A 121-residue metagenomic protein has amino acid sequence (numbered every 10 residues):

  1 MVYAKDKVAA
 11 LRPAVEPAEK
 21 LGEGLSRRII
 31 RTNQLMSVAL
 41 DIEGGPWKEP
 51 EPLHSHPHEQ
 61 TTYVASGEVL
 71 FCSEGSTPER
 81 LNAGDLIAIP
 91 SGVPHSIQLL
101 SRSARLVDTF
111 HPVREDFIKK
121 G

Functional and structural regions predicted by a protein language model:
M1-V38, P52: A short, N-terminal "cap"/entry segment at the start of jelly-roll beta-barrel domains of the cupin/DSBH fold
Y3-K7, L35-M36, Q98-G121: Double-stranded beta-helix
A39-S55: Conserved short histidine dyad/triad with adjacent acidic residue
P57, T77, V93-P94, R102-S103 (+1 more regions): A generic "binding-loop/recognition-motif" signal
P57-V69: Glycine- and acidic-residue-biased ligand/ion/polar-headgroup-sensing regions
F71-C72, I89, H95-L100: Short beta-strand His + acidic residue motifs that chelate non-heme Fe in jelly-roll/DSBH and cupin folds
G75-S91: Short acidic-glycine-tyrosine-enriched beta hairpin
